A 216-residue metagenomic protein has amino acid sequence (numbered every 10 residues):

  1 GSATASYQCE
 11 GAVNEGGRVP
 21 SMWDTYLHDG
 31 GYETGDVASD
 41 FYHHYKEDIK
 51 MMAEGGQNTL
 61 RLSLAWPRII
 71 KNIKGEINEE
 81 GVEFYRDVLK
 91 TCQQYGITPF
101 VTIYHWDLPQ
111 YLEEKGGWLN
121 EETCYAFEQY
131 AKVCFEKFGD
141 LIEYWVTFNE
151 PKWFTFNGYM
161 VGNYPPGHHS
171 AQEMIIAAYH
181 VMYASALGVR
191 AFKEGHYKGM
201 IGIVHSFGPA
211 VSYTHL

Functional and structural regions predicted by a protein language model:
G1-E54: N-terminal carbohydrate-binding accessory modules
G1-S2, L60-L62, P99-V101, W145-T147 (+1 more regions): Hydrophobic faces of well-ordered beta-strands that scaffold small-molecule active sites in alpha/beta enzyme cores
G31-D40, P67-V82, L112-Y125, H169-H180: The substrate-binding groove and active-site-proximal loops of carbohydrate-active enzymes, especially glycoside
I49-G55, L60-Y104: Aromatic-lined substrate-binding rim segments of carbohydrate-active enzymes
G81-Y95, W118-T147, A184, A191: An active-site-proximal structural segment forming one wall of the substrate-binding cleft that immediately precedes
Y104-P109, F138-G167, G202-V204: Active-site groove signature of glycoside hydrolases
M174-G195: Active-site neighborhood of glycoside hydrolase catalytic domains
T214-H215: Conserved small/polar residues in nucleotide/adenosyl-binding loops
